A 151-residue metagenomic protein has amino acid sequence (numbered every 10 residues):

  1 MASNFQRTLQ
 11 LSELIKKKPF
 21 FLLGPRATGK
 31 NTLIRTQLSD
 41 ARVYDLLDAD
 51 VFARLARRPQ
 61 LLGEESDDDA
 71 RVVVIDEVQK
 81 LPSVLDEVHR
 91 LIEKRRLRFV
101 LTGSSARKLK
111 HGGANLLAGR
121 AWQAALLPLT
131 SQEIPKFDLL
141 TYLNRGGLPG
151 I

Functional and structural regions predicted by a protein language model:
M1-I151: Phosphate-binding site recognition
